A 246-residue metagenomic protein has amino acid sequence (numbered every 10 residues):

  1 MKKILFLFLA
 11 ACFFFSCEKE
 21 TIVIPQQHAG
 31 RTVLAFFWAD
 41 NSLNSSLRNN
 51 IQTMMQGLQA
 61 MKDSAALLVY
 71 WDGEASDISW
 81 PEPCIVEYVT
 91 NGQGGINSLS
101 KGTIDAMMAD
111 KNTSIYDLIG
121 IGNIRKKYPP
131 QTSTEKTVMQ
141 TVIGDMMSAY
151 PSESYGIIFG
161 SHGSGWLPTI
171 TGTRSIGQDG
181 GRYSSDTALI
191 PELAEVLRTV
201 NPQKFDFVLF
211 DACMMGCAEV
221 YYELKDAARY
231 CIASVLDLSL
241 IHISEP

Functional and structural regions predicted by a protein language model:
M1-I24: Bacterial Sec-dependent N-terminal signal peptides
E18-E153: N-terminal extension/subdomain marker
T32-F36, A66-W71, Y155-F159, D206-F210 (+1 more regions): Structural recognition of the beta-strand scaffold that forms the well-ordered cores of secreted hydrolase catalytic
S46-L47, S79-P81, L167-T173, V220-Y221: Short, solvent-exposed loop/turn and secondary-structure capping segments
P151-S154, L193-K204, V208: A conserved hydrophobic secondary-structure block that centers on an alpha-helix together with its immediately flanking
G163-V200: A short, glycine/acidic-enriched catalytic loop
E195-Q203, E219-A233: Short, surface-exposed basic-aromatic patches at helix termini and helix-loop junctions that form
S239-P246: Residue-level detector of conserved catalytic or cofactor/ligand-binding positions in enzyme active sites
